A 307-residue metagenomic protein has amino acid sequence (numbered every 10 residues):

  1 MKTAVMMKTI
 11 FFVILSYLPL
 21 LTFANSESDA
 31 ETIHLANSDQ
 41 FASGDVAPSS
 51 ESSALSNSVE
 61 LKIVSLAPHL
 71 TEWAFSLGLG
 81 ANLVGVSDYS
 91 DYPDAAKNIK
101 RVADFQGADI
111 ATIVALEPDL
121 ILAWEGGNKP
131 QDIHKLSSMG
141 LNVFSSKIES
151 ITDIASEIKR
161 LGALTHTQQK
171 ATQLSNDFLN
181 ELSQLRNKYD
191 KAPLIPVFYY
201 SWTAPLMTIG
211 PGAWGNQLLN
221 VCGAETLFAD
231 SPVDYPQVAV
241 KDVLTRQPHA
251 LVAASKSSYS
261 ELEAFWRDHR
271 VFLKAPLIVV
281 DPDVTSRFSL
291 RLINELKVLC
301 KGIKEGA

Functional and structural regions predicted by a protein language model:
K2-T3, M7-T71, A115, T167-Y199 (+2 more regions): Bacterial Sec-exported substrate-binding components of ABC uptake systems
N57-K62, L120, Q131-M207, F228-D230 (+1 more regions): Extracytoplasmic substrate-binding proteins
L61-L116, L120-G127, D132, L227: A short, structured surface patch at a secondary-structure boundary
A67, E125-G126, S201, S231 (+3 more regions): Short secondary-structure boundary segments
T71-S76, D91-A95, P205-I209, S260-E261 (+1 more regions): Short, solvent-exposed loop/turn elements at domain surfaces
S87, G212-Y235, I278-V279: His/Asp/Glu-enriched short active-site or ligand-binding loop at hydrolase and phosphoryl-transfer sites
I110-E117, M139, V238-Q247: Short helices/loops that flank or line small-molecule/ion binding pockets
G127-S138, A250-R270: A ligand-binding cleft/hinge motif common to bilobed small-molecule-binding domains
